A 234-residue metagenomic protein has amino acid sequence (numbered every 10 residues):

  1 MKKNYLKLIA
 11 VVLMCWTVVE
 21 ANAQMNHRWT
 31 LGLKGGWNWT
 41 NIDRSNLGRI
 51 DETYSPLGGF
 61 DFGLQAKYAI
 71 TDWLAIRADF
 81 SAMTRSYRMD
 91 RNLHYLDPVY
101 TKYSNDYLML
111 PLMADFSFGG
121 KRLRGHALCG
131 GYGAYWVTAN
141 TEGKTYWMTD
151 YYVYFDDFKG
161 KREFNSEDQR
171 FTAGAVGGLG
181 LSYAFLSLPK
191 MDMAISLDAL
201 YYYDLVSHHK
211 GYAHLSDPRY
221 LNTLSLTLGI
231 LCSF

Functional and structural regions predicted by a protein language model:
M1-W29, K34, L228-F234: Bacterial Sec-dependent N-terminal signal peptides
A23-Q65: Short glycine/proline- and aromatic-enriched beta-strand/turn motifs that initiate or cap beta-hairpins
A23-R28, W73, G119-R124, F185-M193: Short loop/turn motifs that connect adjacent beta-strands in outer-membrane beta-barrel proteins
W29, F60, L74, L108 (+4 more regions): Hydrophobic core residues within well-ordered beta-strands of beta-rich domains
L33-W37, F60-Y68, F80-A82, L110-F116 (+4 more regions): Residues on the lipid-exposed face of transmembrane beta-strands in outer-membrane beta-barrel proteins
N41-L57, T84-Y107, A134-T172, D204-S225: Extracellular/periplasm-exposed beta-strand and loop segments of Gram-negative cell-envelope proteins, dominated by
T101-Y107, A114-S117, L123: Helix-adjacent hinge/juxtasegments
D168-A173, S182, S187, D192-D198 (+2 more regions): Outer membrane beta-barrel transmembrane domains
